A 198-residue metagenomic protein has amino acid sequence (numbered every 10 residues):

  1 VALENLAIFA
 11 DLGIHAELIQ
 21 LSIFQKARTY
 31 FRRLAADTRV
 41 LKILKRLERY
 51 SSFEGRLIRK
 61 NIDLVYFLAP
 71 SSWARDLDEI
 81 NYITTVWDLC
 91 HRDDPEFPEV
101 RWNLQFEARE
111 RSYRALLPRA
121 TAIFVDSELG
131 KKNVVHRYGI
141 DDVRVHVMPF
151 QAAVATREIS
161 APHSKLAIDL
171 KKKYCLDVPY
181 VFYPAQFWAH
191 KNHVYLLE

Functional and structural regions predicted by a protein language model:
V1-E198: Carbohydrate transferase catalytic cores enriched for Leloir-type hexosyltransferases
